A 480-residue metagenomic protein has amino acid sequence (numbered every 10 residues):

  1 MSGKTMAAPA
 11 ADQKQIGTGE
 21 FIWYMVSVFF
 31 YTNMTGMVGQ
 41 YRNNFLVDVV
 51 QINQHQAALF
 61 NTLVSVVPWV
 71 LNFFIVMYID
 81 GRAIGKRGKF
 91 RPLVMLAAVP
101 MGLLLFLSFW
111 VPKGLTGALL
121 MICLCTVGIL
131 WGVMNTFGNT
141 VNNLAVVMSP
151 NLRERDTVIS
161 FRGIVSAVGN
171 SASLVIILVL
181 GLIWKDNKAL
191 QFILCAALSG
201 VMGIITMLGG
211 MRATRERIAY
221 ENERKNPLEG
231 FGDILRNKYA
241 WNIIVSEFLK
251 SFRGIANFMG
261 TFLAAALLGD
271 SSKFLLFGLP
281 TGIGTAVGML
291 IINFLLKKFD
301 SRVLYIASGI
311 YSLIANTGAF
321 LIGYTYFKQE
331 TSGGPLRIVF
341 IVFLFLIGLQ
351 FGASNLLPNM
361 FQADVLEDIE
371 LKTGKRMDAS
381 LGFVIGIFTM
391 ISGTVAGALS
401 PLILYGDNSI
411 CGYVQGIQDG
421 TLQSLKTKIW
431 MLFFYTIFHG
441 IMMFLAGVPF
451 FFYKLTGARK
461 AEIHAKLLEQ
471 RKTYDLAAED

Functional and structural regions predicted by a protein language model:
G3-D480: Membrane-embedded alpha-helical bundles of multi-pass transporters/translocases, especially carrier/permease families
